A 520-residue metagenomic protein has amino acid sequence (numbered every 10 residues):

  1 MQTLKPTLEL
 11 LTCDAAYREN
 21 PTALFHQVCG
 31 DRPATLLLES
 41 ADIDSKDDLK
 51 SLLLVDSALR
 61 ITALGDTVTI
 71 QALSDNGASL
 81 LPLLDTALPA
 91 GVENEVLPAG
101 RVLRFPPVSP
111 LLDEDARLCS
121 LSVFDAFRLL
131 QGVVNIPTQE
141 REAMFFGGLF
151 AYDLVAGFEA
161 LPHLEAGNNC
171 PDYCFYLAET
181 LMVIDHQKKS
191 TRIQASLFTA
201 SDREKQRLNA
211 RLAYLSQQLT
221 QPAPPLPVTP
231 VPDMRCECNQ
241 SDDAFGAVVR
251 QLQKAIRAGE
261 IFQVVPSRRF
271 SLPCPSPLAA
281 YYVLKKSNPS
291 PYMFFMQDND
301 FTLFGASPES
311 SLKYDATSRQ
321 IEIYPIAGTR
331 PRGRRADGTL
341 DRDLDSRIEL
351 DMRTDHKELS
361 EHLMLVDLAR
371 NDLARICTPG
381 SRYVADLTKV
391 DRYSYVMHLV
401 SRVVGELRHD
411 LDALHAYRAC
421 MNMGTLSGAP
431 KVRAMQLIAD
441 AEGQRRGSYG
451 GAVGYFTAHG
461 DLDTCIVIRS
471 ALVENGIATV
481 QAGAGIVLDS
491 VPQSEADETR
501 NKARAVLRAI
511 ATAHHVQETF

Functional and structural regions predicted by a protein language model:
M1-F520: Extended alpha-helical targeting/anchoring segments, especially N-terminal organellar/secretory targeting helices
